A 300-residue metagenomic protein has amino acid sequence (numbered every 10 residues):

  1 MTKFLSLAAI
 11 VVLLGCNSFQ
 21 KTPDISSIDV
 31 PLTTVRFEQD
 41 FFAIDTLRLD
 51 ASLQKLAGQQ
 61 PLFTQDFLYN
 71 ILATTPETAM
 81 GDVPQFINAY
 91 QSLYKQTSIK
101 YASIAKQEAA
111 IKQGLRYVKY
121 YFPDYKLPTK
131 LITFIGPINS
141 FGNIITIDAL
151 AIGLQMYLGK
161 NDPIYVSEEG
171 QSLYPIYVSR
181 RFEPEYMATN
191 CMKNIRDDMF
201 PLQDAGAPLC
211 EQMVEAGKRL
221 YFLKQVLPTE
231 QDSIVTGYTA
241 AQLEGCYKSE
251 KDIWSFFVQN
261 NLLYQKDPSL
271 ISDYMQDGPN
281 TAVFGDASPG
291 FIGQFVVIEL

Functional and structural regions predicted by a protein language model:
T2-A8: Sec-dependent signal peptide recognition, specifically the positively charged N-region followed immediately by
V12-G15: C-terminal motif of bacterial Sec signal peptides marking the signal peptidase cleavage site
N17-A89: N-terminal mature-domain "stem" immediately C-terminal to a signal peptide or N-terminal signal-anchor/transmembrane
T22-S26, L32, E211-G217, V226-Q231 (+2 more regions): Long, solvent-exposed, polar/charged low-complexity segments
T34, E38, K112-L115, R219 (+3 more regions): Extracytoplasmic/secreted envelope proteins and their assembly/folding machinery, especially bacterial periplasmic
V83-L243: Acidic/His-rich structured neighborhood in mature extracellular/periplasmic domains
L227-L262, K266: Internal helical hairpin/lid segments
W254-L300: C-terminal soluble interaction/assembly domains
